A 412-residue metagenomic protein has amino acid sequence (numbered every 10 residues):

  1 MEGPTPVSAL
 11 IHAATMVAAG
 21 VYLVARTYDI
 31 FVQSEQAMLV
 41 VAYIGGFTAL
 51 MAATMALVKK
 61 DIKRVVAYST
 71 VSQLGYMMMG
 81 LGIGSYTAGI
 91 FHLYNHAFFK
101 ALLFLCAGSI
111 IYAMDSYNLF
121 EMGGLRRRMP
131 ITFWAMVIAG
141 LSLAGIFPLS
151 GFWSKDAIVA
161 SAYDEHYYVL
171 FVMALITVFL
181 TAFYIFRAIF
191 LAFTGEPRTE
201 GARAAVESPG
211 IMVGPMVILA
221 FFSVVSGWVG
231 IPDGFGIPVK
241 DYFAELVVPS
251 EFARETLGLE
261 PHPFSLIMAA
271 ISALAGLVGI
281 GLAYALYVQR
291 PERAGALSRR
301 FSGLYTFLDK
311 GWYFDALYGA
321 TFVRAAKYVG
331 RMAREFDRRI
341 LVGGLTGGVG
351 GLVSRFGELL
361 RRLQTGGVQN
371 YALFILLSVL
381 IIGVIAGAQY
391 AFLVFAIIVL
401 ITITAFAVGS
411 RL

Functional and structural regions predicted by a protein language model:
M1-I211, F222-W228: Hydrophobic transmembrane alpha-helices and their helix-loop junctions in integral membrane proteins
L23, T27, I110, L282-L286 (+1 more regions): Hydrophobic membrane-targeting alpha-helices
V41, F91, I131-A135, V169-L170 (+5 more regions): Alpha-helical transmembrane segments of integral membrane proteins
V58, S72-M79, S150-A162, V247-V278: Long, highly hydrophobic alpha-helical transmembrane signal-anchor segments
M136-V137, T181, M216-S226, G279 (+1 more regions): Hydrophobic alpha-helical transmembrane segments of multi-pass integral membrane proteins
A139-L143, P215-G236, V329-E335: Hydrophobic alpha-helical membrane-insertion segments
L180-T194, S272-R293: Transmembrane alpha-helical segments in integral membrane proteins
P232, G236-S272, A285-L412: Aromatic-capped, Gly/Pro-kinked transmembrane alpha-helices
